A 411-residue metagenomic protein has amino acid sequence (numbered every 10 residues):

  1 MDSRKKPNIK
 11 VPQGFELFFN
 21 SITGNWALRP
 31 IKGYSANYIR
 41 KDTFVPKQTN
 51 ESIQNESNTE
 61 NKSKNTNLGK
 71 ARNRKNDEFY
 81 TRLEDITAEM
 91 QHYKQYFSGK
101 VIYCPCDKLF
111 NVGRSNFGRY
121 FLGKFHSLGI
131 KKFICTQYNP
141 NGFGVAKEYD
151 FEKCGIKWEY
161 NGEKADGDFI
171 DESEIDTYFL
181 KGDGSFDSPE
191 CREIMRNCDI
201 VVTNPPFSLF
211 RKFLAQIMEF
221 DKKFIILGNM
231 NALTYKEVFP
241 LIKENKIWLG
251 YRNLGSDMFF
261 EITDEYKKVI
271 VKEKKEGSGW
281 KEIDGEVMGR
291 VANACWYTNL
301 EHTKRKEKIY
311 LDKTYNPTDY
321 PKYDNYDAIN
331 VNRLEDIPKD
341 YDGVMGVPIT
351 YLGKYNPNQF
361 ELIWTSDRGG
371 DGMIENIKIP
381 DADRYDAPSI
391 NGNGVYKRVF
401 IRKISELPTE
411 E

Functional and structural regions predicted by a protein language model:
M1-P7: Short, intrinsically disordered N-terminal pre-domain segments
P7, L17, N37-R40: N-terminal low-complexity segments that are often proline-rich with Ser/Thr-Pro
I9-P12: Disulfide-braced loops of extracellular cysteine-rich modules
E16-F18, W26-P30: Short linear proline/tyrosine/threonine-rich motifs used for host-factor recruitment and membrane trafficking/assembly
T23, K47-E411: Class I S-adenosyl-L-methionine-dependent methyltransferase catalytic core
Y38-Q48: Flexible loop/turn and low-complexity linker elements, especially glycine-anchored beta turns and charged/proline-rich
